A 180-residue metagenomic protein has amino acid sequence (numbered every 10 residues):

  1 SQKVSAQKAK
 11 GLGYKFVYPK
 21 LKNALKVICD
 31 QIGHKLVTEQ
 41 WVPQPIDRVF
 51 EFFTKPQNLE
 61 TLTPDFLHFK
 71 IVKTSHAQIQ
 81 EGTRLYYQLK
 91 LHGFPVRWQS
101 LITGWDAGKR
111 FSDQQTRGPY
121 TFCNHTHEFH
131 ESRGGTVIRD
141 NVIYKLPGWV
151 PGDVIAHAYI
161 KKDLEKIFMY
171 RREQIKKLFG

Functional and structural regions predicted by a protein language model:
S1-K15: Conserved C-terminal active-site "lid" loop/helix of NAD(P)H-dependent oxidoreductases that clamps the redox cofactor
V4, K8, K22, C29-H76 (+1 more regions): Hydrophobic ligand-binding cavity/cleft-lining segments
K15-K22: Short, well-structured beta-strand/strand-turn elements
L21, P45, A107, S132-G135: Short strand-connecting beta-turns/loops that link adjacent beta-strands
V37, R97, N124: Short coil/loop residues immediately preceding or within conserved phosphate-binding loops of NTP-utilizing enzyme
E39-W41, Q88, L101, E128-H130 (+1 more regions): Generic structural detector for well-ordered beta-strands
E60, K70-T121, V137, Y170-L178: Glycine-rich portal/gate segments that line the openings of hydrophobic small-molecule binding cavities
S112-K166: Beta-strand/loop substructures that line and gate deep hydrophobic ligand-binding cavities in soluble
